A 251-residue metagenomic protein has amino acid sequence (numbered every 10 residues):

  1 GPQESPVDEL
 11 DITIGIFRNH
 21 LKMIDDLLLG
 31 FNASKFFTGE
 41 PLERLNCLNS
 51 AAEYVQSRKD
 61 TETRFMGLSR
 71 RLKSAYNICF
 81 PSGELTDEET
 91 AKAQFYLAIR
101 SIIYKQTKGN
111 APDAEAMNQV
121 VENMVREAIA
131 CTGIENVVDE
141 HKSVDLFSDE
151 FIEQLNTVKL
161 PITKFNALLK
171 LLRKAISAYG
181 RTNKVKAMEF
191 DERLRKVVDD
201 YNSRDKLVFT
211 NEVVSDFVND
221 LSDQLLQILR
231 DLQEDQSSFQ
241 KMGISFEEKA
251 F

Functional and structural regions predicted by a protein language model:
Q3-F251: Catalytic cores and motor modules of nucleic-acid processing enzymes
